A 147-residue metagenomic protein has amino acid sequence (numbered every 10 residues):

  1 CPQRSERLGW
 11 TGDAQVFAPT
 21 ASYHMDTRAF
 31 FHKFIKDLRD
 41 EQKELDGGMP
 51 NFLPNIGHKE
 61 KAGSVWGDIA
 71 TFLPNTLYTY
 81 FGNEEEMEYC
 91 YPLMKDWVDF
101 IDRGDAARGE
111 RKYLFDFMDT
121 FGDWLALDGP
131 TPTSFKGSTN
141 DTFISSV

Functional and structural regions predicted by a protein language model:
C1-F52, K61, Y80-I144: Active-site acid/base region of carbohydrate-active enzymes
F17, A70-T79: Alpha-helical scaffold elements that line and support the substrate/ligand-binding pocket of soluble hydrolases
